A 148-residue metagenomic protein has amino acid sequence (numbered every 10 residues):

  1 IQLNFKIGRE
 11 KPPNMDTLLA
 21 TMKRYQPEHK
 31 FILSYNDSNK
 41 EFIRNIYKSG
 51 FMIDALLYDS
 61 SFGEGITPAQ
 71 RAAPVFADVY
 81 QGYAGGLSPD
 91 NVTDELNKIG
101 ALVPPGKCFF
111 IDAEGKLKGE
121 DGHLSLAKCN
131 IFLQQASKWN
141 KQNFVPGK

Functional and structural regions predicted by a protein language model:
I1-K11, S60-T67, A84, S88-P89 (+1 more regions): Glycine-rich phosphate-binding active-site loops on the catalytic face of alpha/beta enzymes
I1-Q81, S88-N91: Conserved anion-binding
K11-N14, N39, N91-L96, E120-L124 (+1 more regions): Low-complexity, flexible helical/coil segments
M15-M22, I43, V92-G100, L126-S137: Generic structural signal for well-ordered alpha-helices, preferentially at hydrophobic/aromatic core positions
M22-R24, Y47-K48, I99-C108, W139-P146: Alpha-helix termini
A73-G100, W139-G147: Generic hydrophobic segment detector
